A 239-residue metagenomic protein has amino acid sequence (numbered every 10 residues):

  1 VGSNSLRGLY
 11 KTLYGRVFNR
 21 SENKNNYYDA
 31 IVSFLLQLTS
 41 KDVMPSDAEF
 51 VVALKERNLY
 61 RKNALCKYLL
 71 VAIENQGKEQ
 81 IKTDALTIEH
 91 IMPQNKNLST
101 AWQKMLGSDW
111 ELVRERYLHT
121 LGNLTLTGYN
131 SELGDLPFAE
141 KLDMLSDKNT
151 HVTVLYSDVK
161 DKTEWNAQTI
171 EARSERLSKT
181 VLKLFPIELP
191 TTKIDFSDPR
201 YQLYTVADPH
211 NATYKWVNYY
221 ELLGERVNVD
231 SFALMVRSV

Functional and structural regions predicted by a protein language model:
V1-D208, K215, L223: Flexible coil/loop and intrinsically disordered segments
H210-V239: Charged interaction/catalytic cores of defense and host-pathogen modules
